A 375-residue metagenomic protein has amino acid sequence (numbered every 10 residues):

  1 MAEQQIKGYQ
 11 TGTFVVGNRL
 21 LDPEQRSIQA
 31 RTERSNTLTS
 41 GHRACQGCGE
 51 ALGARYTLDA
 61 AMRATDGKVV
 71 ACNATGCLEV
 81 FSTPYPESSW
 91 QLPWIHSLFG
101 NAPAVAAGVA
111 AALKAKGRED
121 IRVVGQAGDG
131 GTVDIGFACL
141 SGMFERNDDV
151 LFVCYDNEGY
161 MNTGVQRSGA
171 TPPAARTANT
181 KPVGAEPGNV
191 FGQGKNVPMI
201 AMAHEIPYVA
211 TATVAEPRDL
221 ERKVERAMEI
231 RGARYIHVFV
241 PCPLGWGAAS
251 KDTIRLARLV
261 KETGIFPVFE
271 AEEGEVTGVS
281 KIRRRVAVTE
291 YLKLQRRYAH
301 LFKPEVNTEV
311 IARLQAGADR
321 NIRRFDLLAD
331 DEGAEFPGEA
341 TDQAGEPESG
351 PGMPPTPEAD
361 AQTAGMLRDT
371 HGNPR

Functional and structural regions predicted by a protein language model:
M1-G12, V16-P23, V240-R375: Flexible, low-complexity linker and terminal segments
Q5-F152, V165, G169-A175: Cofactor-binding active-site loop characterized by glycine-rich and histidine/acidic residues
D22, D59, D66, D120 (+12 more regions): Acidic-enriched, low-complexity/disordered segments with a strong bias for Aspartate over Glutamate
S35, G47, A51, F99 (+4 more regions): Electropositive phosphate-/nucleotide-binding environments in soluble metabolic enzymes
E119-V123, D134-L151, Y155-Y291: Glycine-rich ThDP/TPP pyrophosphate-binding loop and its adjacent helix/strand module within ThDP-dependent enzymes
